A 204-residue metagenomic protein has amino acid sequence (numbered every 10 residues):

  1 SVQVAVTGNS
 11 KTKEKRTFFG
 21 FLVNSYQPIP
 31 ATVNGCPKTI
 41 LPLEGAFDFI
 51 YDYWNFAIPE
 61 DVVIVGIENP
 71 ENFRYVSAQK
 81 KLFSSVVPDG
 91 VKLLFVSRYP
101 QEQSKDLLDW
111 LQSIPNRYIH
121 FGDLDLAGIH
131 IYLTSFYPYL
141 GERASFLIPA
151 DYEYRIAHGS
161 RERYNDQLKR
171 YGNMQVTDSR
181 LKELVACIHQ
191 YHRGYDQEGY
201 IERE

Functional and structural regions predicted by a protein language model:
S1-P115, A127, I131-E204: Nucleic-acid enzyme cleavage-core boundary/entry regions
H120: Terminal peptide-recognition signature
D123: A contiguous pocket-lining binding segment that forms or flanks enzyme active sites
